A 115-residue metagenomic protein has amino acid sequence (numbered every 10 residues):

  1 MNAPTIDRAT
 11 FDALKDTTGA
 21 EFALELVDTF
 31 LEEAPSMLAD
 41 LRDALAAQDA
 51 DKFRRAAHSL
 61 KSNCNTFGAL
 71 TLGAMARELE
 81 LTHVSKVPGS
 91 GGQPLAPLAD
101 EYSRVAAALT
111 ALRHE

Functional and structural regions predicted by a protein language model:
M1-E115: Two-component system phosphorelay core
